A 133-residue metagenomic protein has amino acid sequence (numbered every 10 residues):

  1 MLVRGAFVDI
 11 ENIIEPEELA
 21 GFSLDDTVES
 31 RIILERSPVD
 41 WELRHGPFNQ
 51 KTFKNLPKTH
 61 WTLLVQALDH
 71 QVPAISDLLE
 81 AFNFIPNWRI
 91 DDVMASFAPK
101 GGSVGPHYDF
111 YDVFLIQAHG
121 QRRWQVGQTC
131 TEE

Functional and structural regions predicted by a protein language model:
V8-E133: Active-site region of the double-stranded beta-helix
